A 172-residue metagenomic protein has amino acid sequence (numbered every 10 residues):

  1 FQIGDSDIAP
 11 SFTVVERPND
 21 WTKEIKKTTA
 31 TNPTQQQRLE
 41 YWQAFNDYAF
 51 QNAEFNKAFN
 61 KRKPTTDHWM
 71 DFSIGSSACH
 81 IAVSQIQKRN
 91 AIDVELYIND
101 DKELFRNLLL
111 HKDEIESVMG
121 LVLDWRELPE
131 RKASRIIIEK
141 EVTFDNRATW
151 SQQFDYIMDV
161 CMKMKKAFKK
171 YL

Functional and structural regions predicted by a protein language model:
F1-N32: Mixed-charge intrinsically disordered linker/loop segments at interdomain junctions
D20, A49-A53, M158, M164: Amphipathic alpha-helical interaction segments
K23-T28, V122, M164-A167: Short, surface-exposed, polar/charged, turn-prone segments marking secondary-structure boundaries
T28-T143: Polyanion-binding interface signature
L110-G120, V142-L172: Ampiphathic alpha-helical segments that act as solvent-exposed interaction surfaces
